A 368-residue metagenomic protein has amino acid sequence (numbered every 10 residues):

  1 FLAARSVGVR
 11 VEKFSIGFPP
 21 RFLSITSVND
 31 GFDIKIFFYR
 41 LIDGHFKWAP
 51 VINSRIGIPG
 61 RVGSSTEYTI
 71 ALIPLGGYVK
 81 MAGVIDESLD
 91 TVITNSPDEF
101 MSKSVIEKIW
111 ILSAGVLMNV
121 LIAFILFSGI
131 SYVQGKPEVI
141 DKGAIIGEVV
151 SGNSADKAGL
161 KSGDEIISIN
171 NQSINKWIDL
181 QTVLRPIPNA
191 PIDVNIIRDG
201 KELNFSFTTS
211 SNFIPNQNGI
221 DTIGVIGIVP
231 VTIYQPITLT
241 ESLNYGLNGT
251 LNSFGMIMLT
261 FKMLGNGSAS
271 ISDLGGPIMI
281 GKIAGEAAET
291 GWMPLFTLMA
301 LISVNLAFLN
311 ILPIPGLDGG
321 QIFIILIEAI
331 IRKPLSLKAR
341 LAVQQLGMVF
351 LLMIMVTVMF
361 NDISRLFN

Functional and structural regions predicted by a protein language model:
F1-E12, G135-S154: Alpha-helical transmembrane signal-anchor/signal-peptide segments
F1-I93, L312, G316-L317, I322-A329: Small-residue-rich helix-interface/hinge motifs
S65, D141, N175, N189-P191 (+4 more regions): Extracytoplasmic
G77-E148, M348-M355: Internal alpha-helical transmembrane segments
T94-I106, T209-F308, I322-L346, T357-N368: Functional transmembrane alpha-helices
A114, M118, S154, S162 (+1 more regions): Membrane-embedded segments
A155-W177: Conserved PDZ fold ligand-binding element
K161, I167-S168, Q181-I223: PDZ-domain C-terminal substructure recognizer with occasional recognition of PDZ-binding tails
